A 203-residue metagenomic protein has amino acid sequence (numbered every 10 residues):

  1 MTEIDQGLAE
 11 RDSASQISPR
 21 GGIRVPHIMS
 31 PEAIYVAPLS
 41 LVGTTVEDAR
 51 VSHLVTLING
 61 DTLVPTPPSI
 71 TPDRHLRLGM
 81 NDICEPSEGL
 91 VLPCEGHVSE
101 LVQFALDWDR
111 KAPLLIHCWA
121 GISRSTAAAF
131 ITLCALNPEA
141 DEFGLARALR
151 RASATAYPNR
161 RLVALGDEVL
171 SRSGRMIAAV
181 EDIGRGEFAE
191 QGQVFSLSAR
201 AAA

Functional and structural regions predicted by a protein language model:
T2, W108-P113, C134-A203: PTP/DSP superfamily signal
T2-G21, L197-A203: Non-catalytic regulatory/accessory regions that flank a structured catalytic core
R11-A14, P68-S69, C84-E85: A structural boundary/capping signal
P19-I70: Glycine-rich, flexible N-terminal cofactor/catalytic loop recognition
L63-V64, P86, S123-A127: Short catalytic/ligand-binding loop motif for oxyanion handling, primarily in non-cytosolic enzymes, centered on
S69-N81: Active-site regions of enzymes building and remodeling cell-envelope glycoconjugates
M80-L114: Helix-loop module immediately N-terminal to the HCX5R catalytic loop in PTP-like cysteine phosphatase domains
L106-L136: Catalytic cysteine-centered active loop of the rhodanese-like fold, especially the PTP/DSP P-loop
